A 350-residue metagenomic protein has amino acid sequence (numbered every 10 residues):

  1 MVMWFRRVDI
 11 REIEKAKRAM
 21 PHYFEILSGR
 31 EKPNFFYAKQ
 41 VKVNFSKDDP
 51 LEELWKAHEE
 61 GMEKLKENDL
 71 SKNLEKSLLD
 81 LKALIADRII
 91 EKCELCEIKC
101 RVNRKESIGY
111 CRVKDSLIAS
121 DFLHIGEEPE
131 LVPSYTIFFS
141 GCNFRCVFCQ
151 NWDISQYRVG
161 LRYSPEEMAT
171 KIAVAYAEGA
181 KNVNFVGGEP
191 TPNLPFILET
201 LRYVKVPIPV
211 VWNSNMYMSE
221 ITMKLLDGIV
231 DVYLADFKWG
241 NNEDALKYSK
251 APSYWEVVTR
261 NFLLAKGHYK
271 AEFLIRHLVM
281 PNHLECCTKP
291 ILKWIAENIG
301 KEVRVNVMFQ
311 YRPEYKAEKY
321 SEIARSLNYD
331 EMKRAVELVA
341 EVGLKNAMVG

Functional and structural regions predicted by a protein language model:
M1-R101, K270-E272, H277-G350: Auxiliary Fe-S-binding modules of radical SAM enzymes
F35-F36, D121, C146-V147, I154 (+4 more regions): Short acidic, gly/pro-rich beta-turn/loop elements at beta-sheet edges and active-site/ligand-binding grooves
M62-F139, N151-Q156: N-terminal [4Fe-4S]-dependent radical SAM core
D121-Y163, A173-P190: Long, charge-rich boundary regions
Y157, V183, V211, A347-M348: A local structural micro-motif
R162, P252, R325-Y329: Short, conserved loop/turn and helix-capping segments at secondary-structure boundaries that abut family-defining
P165-E322, L338: Conserved AdoMet/S-adenosylmethionine-binding subsite of the radical SAM
